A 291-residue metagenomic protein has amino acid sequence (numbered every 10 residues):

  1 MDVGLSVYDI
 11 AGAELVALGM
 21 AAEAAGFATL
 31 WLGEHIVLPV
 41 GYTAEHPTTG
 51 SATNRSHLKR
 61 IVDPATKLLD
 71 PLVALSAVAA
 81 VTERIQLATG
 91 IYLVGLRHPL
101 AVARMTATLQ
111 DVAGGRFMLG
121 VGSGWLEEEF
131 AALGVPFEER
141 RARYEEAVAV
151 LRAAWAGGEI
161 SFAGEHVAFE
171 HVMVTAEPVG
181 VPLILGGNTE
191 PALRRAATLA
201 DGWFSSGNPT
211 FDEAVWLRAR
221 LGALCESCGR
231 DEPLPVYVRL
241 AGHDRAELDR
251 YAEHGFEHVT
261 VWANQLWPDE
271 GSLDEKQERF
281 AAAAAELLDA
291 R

Functional and structural regions predicted by a protein language model:
M1-R291: Active-site-adjacent structural elements that line small-molecule/cofactor binding pockets in enzymes
